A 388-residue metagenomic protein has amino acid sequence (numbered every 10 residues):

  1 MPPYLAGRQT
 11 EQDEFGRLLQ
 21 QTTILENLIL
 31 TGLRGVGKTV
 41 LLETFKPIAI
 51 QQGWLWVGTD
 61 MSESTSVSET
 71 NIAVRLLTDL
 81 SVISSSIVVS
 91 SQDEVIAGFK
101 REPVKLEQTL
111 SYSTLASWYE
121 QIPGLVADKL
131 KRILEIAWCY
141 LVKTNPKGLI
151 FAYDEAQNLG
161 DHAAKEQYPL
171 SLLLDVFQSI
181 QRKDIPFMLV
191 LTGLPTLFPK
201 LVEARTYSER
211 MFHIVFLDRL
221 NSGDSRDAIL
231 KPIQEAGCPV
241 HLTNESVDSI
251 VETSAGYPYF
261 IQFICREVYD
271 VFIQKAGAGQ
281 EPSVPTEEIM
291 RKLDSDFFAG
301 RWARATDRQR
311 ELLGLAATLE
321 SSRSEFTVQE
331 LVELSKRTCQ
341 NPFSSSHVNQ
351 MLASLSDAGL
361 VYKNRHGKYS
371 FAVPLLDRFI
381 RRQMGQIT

Functional and structural regions predicted by a protein language model:
M1-L28, T388: A short, basic N-terminal segment
I24-K165, F187, F343-S346: P-loop NTPase nucleotide-binding core
V142-N145, I150-A152, N158-R205: Sensor-1/coupling segment of RecA-like P-loop NTPase cores
E203-R219: A short helix-turn-beta junction within AAA+ P-loop NTPase domains corresponding to the substrate/partner-engaging
L217-S246, T253, I264: Conserved small helical "lid"/interfacial subdomain of P-loop NTPases
G256, F260-F343: Winged-helix-like regulatory helical subdomains adjacent to P-loop NTPase cores
T338-A358: Short amphipathic alpha-helical interaction segments
P374-T388: Short, amphipathic alpha-helical interaction segments positioned at domain boundaries
